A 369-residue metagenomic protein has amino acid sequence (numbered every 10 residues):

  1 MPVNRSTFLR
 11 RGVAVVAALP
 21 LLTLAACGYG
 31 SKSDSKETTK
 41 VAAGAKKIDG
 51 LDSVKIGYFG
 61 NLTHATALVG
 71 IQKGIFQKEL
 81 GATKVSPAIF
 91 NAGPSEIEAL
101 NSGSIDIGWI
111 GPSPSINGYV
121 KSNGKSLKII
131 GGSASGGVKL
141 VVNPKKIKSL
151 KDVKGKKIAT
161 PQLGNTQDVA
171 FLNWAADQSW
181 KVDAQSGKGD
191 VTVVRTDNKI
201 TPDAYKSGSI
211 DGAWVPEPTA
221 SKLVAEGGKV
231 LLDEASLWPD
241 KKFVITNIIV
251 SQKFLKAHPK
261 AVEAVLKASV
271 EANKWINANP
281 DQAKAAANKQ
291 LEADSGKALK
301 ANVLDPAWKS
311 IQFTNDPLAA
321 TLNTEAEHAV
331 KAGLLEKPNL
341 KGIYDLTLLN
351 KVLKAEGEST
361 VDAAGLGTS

Functional and structural regions predicted by a protein language model:
M1-V16: Bacterial N-terminal signal peptides that target proteins for export
L22-A26: C-terminal motif of bacterial Sec signal peptides marking the signal peptidase cleavage site
G28-S31: Bacterial signal peptide processing site
K36-V194, D211-W214: Short, glycine-/small- and polar/acidic-enriched structural segments that line small-molecule recognition paths
Q77-A82, D183-S186, S236-D240, W308-L318: Short, solvent-exposed loop/beta-turn-alpha elements that line the ligand-binding surface or hinge of extracytoplasmic
G187-D190, K199-K289: Pocket-lining segment of extracytoplasmic ligand-binding domains
K256-E336: Secondary-structure end/capping motifs
E327-S369: Conserved C-terminal helix/tail region of periplasmic/extracytoplasmic solute-binding proteins
